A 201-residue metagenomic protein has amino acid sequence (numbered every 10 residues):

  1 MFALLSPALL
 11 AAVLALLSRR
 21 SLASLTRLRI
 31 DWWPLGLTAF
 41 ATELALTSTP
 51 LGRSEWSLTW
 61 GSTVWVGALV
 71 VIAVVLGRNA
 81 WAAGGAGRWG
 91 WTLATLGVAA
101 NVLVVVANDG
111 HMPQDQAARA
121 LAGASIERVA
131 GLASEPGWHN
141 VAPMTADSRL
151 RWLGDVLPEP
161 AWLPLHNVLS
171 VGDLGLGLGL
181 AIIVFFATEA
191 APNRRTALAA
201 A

Functional and structural regions predicted by a protein language model:
M1-V70: Transmembrane alpha-helical insertion/packing segments
L10, T38-A45, G67-V70, L93-L103 (+1 more regions): Lipid-exposed faces of alpha-helical membrane segments in multi-pass integral membrane proteins
V13-L22, A73-A86, V184-A191: Structural signal for the C-terminal ends of transmembrane alpha-helices and the immediately following loop
S57-G67, H166-L178: Membrane-interface loop-to-helix entry segments
V71-P113: Interfacial segments of alpha-helical transmembrane regions
R119-V168: Extracytosolic (periplasmic/ER-lumenal) interhelical loops and adjacent juxtamembrane/interface segments of multi-pass
V171-N193: Alpha-helical transmembrane segments and their cytosolic interface
R195-A201: Short, charged juxtamembrane terminal tails flanking transmembrane helices
